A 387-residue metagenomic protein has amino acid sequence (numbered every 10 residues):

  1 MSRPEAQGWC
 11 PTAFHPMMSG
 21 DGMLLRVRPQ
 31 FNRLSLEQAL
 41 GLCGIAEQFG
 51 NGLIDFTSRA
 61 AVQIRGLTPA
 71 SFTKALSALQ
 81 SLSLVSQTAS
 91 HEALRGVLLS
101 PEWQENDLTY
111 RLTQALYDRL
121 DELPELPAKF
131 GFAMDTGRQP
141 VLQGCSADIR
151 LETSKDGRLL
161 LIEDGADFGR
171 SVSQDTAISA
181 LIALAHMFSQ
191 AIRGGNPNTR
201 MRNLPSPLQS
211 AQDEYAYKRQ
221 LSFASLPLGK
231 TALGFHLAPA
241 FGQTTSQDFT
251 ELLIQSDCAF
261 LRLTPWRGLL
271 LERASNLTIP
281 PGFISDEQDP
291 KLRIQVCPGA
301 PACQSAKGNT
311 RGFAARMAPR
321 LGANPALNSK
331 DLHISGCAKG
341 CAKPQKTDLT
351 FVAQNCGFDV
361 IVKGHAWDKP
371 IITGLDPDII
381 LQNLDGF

Functional and structural regions predicted by a protein language model:
M1-P16, A224-S225: Intrinsically disordered, low-complexity polar/charged tails and linkers
S2-R3, S19-I162, D167, S171-D175 (+3 more regions): Small-residue-enriched alpha-helical segments and adjacent helix-cap loops that form tight helix-helix packing
T68, P205-Q212, S275, D376: Residues that cap or delimit alpha-helices
A75, L116, M201, A211-Q212 (+1 more regions): Generic structural signal of hydrophobic/aromatic residues within well-ordered alpha-helices of folded domains
Q87-H91, S189-N198, D378-F387: Flexible helix-coil linker/hinge segments at domain or subdomain boundaries
T153-F223, R262-L263: An acidic, glycine-/histidine-flanked metal-binding catalytic module
I182-A185, S189-R193, E214-Q255, A259: Rieske [2Fe-2S] iron-sulfur domain-containing proteins
H333-K346, I361-F387: Short Fe-S-cluster ligation motifs
